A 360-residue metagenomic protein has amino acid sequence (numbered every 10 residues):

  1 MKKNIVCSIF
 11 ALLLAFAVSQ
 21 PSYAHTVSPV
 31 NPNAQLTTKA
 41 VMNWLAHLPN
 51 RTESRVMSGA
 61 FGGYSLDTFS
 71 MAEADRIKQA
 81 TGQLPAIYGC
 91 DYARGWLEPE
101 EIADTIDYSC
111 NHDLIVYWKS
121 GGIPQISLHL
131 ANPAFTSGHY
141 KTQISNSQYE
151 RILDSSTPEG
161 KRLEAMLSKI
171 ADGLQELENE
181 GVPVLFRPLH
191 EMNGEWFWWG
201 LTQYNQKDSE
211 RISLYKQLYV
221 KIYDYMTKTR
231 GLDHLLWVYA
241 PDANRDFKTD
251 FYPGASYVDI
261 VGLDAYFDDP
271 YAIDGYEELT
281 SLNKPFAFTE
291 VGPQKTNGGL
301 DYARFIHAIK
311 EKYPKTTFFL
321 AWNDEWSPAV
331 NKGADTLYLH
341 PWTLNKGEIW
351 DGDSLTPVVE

Functional and structural regions predicted by a protein language model:
S8-A17: Bacterial N-terminal signal peptides
Y23-T105, I306-H307, E348-I349, S354-V359: N-terminal module-boundary/linker segments of secreted carbohydrate-active enzymes
V41, T68-I77, Y108-H112, I170-D172 (+3 more regions): Alpha-helical scaffolding within the catalytic cores of extracellular/periplasmic polymer-degrading hydrolases
T52-V56, Q83-A86, S120-Q125, N179-L185 (+4 more regions): Loop/turn elements at helix/coil->beta-strand transitions in domains of secreted/extracellular proteins
V56-G62, T289-E360: Substrate-binding cleft of secreted/luminal carbohydrate-active enzymes
A60-F61, R187-L189, Y219-F247, F286-T296 (+1 more regions): Aromatic-lined carbohydrate-recognition surfaces of secreted/lumenal glycan-active proteins
L97-K228, L232: Substrate-binding cleft of extracellular glycoside hydrolase catalytic domains
D246-G298, G333-D351: Glycoside hydrolase catalytic-domain groove-lining segments
